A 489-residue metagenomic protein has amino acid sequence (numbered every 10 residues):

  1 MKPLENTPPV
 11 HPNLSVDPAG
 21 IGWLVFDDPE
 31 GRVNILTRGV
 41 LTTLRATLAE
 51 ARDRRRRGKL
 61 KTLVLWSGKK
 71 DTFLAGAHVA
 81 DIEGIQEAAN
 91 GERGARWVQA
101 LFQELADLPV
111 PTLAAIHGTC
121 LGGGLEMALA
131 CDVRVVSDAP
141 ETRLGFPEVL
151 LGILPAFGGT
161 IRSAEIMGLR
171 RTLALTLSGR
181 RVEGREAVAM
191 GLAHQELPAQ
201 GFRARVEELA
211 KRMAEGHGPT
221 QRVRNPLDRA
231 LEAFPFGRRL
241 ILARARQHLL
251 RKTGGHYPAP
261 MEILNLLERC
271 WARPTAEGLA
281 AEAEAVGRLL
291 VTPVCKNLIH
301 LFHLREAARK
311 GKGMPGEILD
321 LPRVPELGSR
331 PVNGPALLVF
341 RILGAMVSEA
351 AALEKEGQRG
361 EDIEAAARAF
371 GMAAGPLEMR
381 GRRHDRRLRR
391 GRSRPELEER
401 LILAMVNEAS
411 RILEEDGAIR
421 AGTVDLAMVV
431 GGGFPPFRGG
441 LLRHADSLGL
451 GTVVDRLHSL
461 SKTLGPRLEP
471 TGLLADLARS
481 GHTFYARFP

Functional and structural regions predicted by a protein language model:
M1-W66, A100-Q103: Conserved CoA-thioester-binding segment of acyl-CoA-metabolizing enzymes
K2-D27, E126-A130, T176-A285, H303-D320 (+2 more regions): Amphipathic alpha-helical segments at domain termini/boundaries
S67-A100, C120, L150-G152: Glycine- (often His-adjacent) and acidic-residue-rich active-site loop that binds/positions the CoA thioester
E104-L151, P155: Glycine-rich beta-to-alpha active-site loop
G159-R170: Hydrophobic, secondary-structure "cap" segments at the distal end of domains
L192-H194, V206, P260, W271-V291 (+1 more regions): Substrate-binding/catalytic subdomain of NAD(P)-dependent oxidoreductase enzymes
R323-L327, D416: Phosphate-binding active sites in nucleotide-utilizing proteins
